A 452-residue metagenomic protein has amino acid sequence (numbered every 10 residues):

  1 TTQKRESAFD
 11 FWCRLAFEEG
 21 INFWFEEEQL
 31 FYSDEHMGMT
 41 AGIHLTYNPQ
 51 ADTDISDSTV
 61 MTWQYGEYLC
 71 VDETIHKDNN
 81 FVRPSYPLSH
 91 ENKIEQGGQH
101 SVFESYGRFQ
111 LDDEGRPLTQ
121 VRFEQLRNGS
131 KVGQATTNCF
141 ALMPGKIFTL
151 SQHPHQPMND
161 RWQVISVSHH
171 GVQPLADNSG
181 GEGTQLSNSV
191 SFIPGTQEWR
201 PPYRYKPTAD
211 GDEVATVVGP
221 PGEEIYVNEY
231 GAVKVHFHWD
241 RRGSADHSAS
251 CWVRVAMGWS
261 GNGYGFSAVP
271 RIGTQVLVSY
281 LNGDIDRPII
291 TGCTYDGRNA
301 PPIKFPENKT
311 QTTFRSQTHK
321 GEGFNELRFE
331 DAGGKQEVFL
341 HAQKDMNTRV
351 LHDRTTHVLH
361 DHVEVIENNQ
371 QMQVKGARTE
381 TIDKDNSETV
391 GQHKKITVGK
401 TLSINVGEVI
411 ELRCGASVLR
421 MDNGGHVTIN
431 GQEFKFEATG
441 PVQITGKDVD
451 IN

Functional and structural regions predicted by a protein language model:
T1-G195: Extended, domain-scale alpha-helical bundle/helix-rich regions
T1-R5, T62-L69, N128, A135-N138 (+6 more regions): Hydrophobic alpha-helical scaffolding
F25, F31-S33, D210-N430, F434-E437: Structural signature for extended repeat/solenoid scaffolds and their inter-repeat hinge/linker regions, spanning
L126-G133, L150, Q197-P202, V218 (+1 more regions): Glycine- and acidic
G195-D212: Short boundary/loop segments of OB/S1/cold-shock single-stranded nucleic-acid-binding domains
T428, Q432, T439, T445-K447 (+1 more regions): Long, distal/terminal scaffolding or interaction modules with repetitive or compositionally biased sequence
